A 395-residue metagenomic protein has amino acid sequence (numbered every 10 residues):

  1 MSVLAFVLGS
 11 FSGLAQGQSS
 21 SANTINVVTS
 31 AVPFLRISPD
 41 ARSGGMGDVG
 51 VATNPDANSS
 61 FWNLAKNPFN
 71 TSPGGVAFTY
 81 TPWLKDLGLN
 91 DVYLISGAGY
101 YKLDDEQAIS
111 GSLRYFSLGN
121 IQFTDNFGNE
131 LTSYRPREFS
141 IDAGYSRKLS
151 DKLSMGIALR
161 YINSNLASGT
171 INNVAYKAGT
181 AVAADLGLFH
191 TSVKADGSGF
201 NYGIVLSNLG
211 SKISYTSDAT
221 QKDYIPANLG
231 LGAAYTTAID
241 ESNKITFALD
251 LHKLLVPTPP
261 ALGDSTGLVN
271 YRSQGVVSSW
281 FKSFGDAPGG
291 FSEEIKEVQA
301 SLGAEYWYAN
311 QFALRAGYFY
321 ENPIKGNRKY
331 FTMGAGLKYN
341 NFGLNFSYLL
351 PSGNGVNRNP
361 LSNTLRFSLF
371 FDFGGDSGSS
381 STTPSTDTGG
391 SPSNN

Functional and structural regions predicted by a protein language model:
S2-S10: Bacterial N-terminal signal peptides
Q16-N395: Subset of outer-membrane beta-barrel
